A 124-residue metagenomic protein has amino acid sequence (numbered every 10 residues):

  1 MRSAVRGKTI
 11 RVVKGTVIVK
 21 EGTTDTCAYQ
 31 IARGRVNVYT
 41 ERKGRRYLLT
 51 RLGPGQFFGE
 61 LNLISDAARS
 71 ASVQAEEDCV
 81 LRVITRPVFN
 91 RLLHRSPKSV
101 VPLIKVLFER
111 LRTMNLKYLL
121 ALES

Functional and structural regions predicted by a protein language model:
M1-S124: Cytosolic regulatory regions built on CNB/CRP/Popeye-like sensor folds
